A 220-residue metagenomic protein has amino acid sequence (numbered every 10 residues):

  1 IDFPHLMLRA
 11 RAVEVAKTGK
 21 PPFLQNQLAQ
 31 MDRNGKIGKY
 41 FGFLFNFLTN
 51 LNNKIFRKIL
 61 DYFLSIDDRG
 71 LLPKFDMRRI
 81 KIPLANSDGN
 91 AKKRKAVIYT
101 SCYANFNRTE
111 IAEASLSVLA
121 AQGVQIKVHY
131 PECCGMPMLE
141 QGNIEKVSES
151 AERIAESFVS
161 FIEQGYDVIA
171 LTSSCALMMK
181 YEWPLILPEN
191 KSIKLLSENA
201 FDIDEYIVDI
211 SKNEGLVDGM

Functional and structural regions predicted by a protein language model:
F3-M220: Iron-sulfur cluster-binding electron-transfer modules in prokaryotic oxidoreductases
